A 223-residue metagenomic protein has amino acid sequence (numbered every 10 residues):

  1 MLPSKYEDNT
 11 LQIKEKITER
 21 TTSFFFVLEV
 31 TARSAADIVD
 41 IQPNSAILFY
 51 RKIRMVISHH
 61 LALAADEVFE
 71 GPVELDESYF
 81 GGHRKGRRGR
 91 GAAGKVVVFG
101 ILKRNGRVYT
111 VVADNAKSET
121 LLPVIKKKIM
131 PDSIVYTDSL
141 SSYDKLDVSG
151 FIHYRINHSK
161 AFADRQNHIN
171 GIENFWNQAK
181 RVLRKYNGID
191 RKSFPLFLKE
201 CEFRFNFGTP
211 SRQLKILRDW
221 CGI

Functional and structural regions predicted by a protein language model:
M1-I223: Residue-level recognition of single "structural anchor" positions that define or cap local secondary structure
